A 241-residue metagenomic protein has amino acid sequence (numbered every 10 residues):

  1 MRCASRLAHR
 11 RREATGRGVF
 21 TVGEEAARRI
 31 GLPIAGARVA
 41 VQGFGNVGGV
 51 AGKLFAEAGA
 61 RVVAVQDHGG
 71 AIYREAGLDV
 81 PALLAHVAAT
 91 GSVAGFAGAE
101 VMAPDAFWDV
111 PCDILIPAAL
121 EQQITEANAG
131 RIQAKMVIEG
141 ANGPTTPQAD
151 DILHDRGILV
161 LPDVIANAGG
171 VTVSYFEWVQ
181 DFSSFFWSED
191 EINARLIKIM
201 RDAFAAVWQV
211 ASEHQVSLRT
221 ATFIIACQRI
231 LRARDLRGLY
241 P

Functional and structural regions predicted by a protein language model:
M1-R6, R10-E13, R17-D109: Glycine-rich phosphate/diphosphate-binding loop of Rossmann-like nucleotide-binding domains
A8, R12, A40-F44, P117-A118 (+2 more regions): Glycine- and other small-residue-rich loops at beta-strand/loop junctions that grip anionic moieties
A26-A27, G130-P241: Adenosine-phosphate binding glycine-rich loop
V39, V47, V62, I114 (+2 more regions): Hydrophobic aliphatic residue packing
V47-A51, Q123-I124, T145-P147, A168-G170: Short glycine/serine/threonine-rich phosphate/pyrophosphate-binding segments that cradle anionic phosphate groups
G70-V160: Rossmann-like adenosine-cofactor binding region
